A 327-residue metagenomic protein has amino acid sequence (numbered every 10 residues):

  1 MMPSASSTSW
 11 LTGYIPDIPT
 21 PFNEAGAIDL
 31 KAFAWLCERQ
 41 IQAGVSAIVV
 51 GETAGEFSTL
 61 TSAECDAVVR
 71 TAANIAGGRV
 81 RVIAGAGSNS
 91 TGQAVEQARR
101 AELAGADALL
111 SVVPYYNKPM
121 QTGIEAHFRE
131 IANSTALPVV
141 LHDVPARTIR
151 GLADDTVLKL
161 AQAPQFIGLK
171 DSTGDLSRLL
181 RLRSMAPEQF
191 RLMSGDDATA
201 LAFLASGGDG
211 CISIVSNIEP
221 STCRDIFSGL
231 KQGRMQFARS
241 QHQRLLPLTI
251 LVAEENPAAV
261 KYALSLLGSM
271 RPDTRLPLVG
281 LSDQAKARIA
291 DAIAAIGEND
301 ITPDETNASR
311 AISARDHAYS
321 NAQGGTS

Functional and structural regions predicted by a protein language model:
P3-I149: Active-site beta->alpha loop and helix N-cap motifs at the rims of alpha/beta catalytic domains
P3-S4, W10, I15-P21, A43-G44 (+2 more regions): C-terminal alpha-helical cap/extension of soluble enzyme domains
I15, F33, C65, V69 (+7 more regions): A general structural signal for well-ordered alpha-helical segments in protein cores
A27-L30, A34, R39-Q42, G51 (+10 more regions): Electropositive phosphate-/nucleotide-binding environments in soluble metabolic enzymes
A43, A67, T71-A76, R100 (+9 more regions): Alpha-helical structural signal in soluble globular domains
T59-L60, A94, M120-Q121, G151 (+4 more regions): Short Asp/Glu-rich motifs
R79-V80, P138, I167, Q189 (+1 more regions): Secondary-structure boundary/capping positions in well-ordered alpha/beta enzyme cores
N133-S134, P145-A253: Catalytic alpha/beta core domains of metabolic enzymes, predominantly
